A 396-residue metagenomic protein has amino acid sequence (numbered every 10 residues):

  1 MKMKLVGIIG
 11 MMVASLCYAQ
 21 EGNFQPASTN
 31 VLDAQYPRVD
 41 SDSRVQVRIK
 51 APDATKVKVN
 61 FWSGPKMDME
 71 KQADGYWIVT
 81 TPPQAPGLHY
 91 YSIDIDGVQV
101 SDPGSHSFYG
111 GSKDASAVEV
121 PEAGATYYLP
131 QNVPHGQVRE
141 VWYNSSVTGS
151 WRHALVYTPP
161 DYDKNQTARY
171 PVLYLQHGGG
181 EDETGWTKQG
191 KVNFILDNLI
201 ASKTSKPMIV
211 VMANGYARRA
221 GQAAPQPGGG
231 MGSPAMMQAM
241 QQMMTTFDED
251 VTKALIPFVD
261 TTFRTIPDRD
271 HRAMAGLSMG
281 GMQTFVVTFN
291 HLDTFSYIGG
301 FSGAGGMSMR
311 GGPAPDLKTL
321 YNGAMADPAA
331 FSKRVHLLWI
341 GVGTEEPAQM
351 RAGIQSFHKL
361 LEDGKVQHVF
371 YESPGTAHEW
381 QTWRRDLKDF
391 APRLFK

Functional and structural regions predicted by a protein language model:
M1-I8: Bacterial N-terminal signal peptides that target proteins for export
I8-G10, T158: A periodicity- and composition-biased signal for non-globular, repetitive helical segments
G10-A19: Hydrophobic h-region of N-terminal signal peptides that target proteins for export in Gram-negative bacteria
Q20-S28, D33-K58, W62-K66, K71-K396: Non-catalytic cap/lid and distal C-terminal segments of serine-dependent acyl enzymes
